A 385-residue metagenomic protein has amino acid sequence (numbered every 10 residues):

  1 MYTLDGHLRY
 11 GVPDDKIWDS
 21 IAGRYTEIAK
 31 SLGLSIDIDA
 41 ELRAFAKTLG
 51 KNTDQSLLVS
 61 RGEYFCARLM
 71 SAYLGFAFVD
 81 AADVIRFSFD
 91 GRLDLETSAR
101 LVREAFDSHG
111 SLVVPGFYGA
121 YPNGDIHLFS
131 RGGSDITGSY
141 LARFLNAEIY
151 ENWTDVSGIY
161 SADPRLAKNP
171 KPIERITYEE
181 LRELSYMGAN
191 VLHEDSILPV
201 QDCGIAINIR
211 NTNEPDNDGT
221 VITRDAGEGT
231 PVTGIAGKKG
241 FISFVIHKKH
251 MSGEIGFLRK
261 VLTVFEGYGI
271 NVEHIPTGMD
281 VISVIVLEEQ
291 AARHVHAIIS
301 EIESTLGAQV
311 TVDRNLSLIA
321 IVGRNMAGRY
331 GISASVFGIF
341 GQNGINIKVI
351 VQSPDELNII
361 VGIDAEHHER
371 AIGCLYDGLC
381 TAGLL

Functional and structural regions predicted by a protein language model:
M1-H193, I197, L287, G362-D364 (+1 more regions): Nucleotide/pyrophosphate-binding catalytic subdomain
M1-V12, I209-A226: Terminal amphipathic helices with adjacent charged low-complexity linkers/tails
F76, A147, I205, I270 (+1 more regions): Short glycine/serine/threonine/alanine-rich loop segments
D83-I85, V156-S157, E214, M279 (+1 more regions): Conserved beta-strand edge residues that scaffold enzyme active sites
I149-W153, I207-I209, E273: Short hydrophobic alpha-helical runs that function as membrane-insertion/retention elements
V156-G158, I205-I207, N211-D216, A226 (+2 more regions): Glycine-rich beta-alpha junction loops
D218-L385: A conserved regulatory-domain signal marking ACT and ACT-like small-molecule sensing domains and adjacent regulatory
